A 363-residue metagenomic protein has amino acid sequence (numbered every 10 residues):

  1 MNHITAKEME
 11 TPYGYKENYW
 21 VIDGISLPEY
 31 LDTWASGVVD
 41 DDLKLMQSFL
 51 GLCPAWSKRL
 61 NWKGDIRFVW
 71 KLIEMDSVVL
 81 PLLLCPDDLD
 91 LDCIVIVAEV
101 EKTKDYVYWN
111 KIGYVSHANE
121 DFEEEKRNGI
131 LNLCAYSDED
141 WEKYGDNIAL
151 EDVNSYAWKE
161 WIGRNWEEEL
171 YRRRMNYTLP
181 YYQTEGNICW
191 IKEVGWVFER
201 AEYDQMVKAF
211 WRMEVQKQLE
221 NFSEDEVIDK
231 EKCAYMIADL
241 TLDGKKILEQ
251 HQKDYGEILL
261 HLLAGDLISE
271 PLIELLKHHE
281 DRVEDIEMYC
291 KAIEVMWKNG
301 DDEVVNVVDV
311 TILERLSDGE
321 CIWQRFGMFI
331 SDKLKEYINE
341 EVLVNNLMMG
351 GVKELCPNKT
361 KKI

Functional and structural regions predicted by a protein language model:
M1, I22-I25, M75-V78, K102-Y106: Short, solvent-exposed coil/turn segments at beta-strand boundaries
M1-N61, S223-I247: N-terminal "first-domain core" detector
K7-K16, M75, E101-Y108: Short, ordered beta-strand-loop transition motifs
K16, V78, I94-I96: Residues at beta-strand starts and edge strands
D40-D42, D65, W70-K71, D121-F122 (+1 more regions): Alpha-helix boundary/interfacial micro-motifs
W62-I66, L72-L91, Y289-C290: Short linear interaction motifs
L83-L91, I96-V97, E101-K246, E257-I363: Acidic, proline/glycine-rich low-complexity IDRs
